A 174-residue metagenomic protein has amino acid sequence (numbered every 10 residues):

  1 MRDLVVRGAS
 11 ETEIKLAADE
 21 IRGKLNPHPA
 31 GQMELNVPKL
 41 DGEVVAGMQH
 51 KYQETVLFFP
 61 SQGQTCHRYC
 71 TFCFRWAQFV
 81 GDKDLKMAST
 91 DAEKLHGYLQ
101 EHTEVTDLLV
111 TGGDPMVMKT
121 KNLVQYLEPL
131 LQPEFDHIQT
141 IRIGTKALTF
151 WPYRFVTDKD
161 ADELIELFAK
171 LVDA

Functional and structural regions predicted by a protein language model:
M1-K51: Flexible, acidic/Gly-rich N-terminal and inter-domain linker regions that tether and position cofactor-handling modules
P29, H67-R68, Y98-Q100: Short hydrophobic/aromatic-rich motifs at helix boundaries and adjacent loops
D41-F74: N-terminal pre-triad scaffold of radical SAM enzymes
Q49-T55, W76-L108, N122-Y126: Conserved alpha-helical substructure of the radical SAM core
L57-F59, L109-G112: Short glycine-rich or small-residue beta-strand-to-loop segments that form or flank ligand, phosphate, metal/Fe-S
G63, R75-Q78, G113-P115, K146-L148: An acidic- and aromatic-residue-enriched active-site/binding cleft used to recognize and process polar
H67-F72, G81, K119, P152: Short helix/loop capping segments that flank catalytic or ligand/cofactor-binding pockets
E93-T103, D107, M116-A174: Conserved AdoMet/S-adenosylmethionine-binding subsite of the radical SAM
